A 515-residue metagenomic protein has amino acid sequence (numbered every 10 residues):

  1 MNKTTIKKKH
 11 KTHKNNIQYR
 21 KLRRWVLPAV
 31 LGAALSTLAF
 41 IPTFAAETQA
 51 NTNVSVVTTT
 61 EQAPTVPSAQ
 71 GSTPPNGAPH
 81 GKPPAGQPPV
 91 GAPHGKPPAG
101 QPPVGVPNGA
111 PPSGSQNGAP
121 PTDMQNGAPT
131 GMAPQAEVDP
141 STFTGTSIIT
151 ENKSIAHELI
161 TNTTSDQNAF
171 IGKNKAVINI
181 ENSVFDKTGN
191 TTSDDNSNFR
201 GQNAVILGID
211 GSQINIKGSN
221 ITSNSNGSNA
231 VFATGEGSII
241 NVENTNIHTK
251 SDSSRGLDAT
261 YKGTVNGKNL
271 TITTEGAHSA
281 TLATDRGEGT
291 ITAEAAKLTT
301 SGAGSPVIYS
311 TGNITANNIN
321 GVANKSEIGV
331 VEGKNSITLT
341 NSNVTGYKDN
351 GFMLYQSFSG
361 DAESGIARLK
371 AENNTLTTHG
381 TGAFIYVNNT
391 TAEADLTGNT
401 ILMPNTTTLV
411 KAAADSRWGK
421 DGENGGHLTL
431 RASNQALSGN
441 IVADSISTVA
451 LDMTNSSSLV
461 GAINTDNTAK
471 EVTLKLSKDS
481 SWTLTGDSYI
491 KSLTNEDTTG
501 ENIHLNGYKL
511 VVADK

Functional and structural regions predicted by a protein language model:
M1-G32, A39: Bacterial Sec-dependent N-terminal signal peptides
I41-A45: Sec/Tat signal peptide C-region and signal peptidase I cleavage site
A46-D139, R417: Disordered, low-complexity segments in secreted/periplasmic proteins that are enriched in proline
V54-T58, G131-T192, L510: N-terminal segments that cap or nucleate solenoid repeat domains
Q135-T144, T164-I171, S193-L207, S225-A233 (+9 more regions): Extracellular beta-strand/beta-solenoid scaffold signature
T150-H157, V177-N182, Q213-G218, I239-T245 (+12 more regions): All-beta strand scaffolds that present successive hydrophobic residues in beta-strands
G172-K250, D258-G267: Post-signal-peptide, soluble extracytosolic/periplasmic N-terminal scaffold domains of envelope/secretory systems
N464-E471, L484-N495, D514: Surface-exposed loop/turn positions within long extracellular repeat scaffolds, especially the passenger domains
